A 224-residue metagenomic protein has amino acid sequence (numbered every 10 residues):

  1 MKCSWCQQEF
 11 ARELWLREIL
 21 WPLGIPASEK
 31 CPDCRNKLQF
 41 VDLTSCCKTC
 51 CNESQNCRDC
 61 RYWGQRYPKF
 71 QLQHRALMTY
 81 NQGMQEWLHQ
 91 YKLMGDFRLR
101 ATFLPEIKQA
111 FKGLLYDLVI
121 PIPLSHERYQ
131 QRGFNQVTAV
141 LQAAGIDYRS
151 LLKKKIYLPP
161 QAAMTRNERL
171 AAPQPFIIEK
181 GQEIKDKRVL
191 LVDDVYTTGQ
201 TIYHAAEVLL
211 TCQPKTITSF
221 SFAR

Functional and structural regions predicted by a protein language model:
M1-R224: Glycine-rich phosphate/pyrophosphate-handling loop used in enzymes and phosphotransfer proteins
